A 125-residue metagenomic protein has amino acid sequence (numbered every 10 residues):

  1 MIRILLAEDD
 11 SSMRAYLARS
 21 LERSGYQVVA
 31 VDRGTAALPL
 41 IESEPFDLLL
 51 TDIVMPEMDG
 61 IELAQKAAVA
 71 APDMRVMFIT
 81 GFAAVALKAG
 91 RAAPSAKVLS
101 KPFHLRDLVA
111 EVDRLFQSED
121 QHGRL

Functional and structural regions predicted by a protein language model:
L5, A18, A30-L48, V69: Acidic, metal-coordinating helix/loop segments flanking the phosphotransfer/catalytic sites of two-component signaling
E8: Conserved acidic carboxylate
A15-R23: Charged docking surfaces used in two-component/phosphorelay signaling
R33-A36, D59-L63: Acidic catalytic/metal-coordinating carboxylates
D52: Active-site residues of response regulator receiver
M55: Receiver (REC) domain active-site loop signature in two-component systems and cognate sites in sensor histidine kinases
F103-R114, D120-R124: C-terminal output helix
